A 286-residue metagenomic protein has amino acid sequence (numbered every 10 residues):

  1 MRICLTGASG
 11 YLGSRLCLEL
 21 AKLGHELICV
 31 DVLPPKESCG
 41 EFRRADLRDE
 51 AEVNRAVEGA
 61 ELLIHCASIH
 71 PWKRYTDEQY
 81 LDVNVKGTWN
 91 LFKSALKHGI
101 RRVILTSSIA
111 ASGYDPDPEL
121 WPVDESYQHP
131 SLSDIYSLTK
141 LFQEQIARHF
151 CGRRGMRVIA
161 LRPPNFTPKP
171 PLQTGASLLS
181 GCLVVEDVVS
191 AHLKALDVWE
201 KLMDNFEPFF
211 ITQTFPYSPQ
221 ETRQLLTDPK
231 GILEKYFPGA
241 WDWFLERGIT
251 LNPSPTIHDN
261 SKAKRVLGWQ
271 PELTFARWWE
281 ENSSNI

Functional and structural regions predicted by a protein language model:
I3-L23: N-terminal Rossmann NAD(P)H-binding glycine-rich loop of SDR-like oxidoreductase domains
K36, A45-V83: NAD(P)H-binding glycine-rich loop region in Rossmannoid oxidoreductase-like domains and their noncatalytic homologs
L63, Y75-V103: NAD(P)-cofactor binding segment of oxidoreductase domains
D82, P118-G155: Catalytic helix-loop patch of NAD(P)-dependent Rossmann-fold dehydrogenases
N90-S133: Conserved Rossmann-fold NAD(P)-dependent oxidoreductase catalytic core, especially the SDR/UDP-sugar
R157-P163, Q173-V198, D204-E207: Substrate-positioning beta->alpha
A191-S254, H258-N260, R265: Mid/C-terminal beta-alpha module of Rossmann-like enzyme folds, strongest in SDR-family dehydrogenases/epimerases
S254, N260-V266, Q270-I286: Amphipathic terminal alpha-helices
